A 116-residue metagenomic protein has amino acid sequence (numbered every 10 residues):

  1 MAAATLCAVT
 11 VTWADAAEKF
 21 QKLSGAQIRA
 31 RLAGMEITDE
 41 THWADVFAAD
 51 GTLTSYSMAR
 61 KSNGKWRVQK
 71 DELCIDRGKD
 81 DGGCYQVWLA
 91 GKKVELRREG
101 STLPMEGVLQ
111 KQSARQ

Functional and structural regions predicted by a protein language model:
A2-A8: Bacterial N-terminal signal peptides
T10-Q116: Lipid interaction determinants
